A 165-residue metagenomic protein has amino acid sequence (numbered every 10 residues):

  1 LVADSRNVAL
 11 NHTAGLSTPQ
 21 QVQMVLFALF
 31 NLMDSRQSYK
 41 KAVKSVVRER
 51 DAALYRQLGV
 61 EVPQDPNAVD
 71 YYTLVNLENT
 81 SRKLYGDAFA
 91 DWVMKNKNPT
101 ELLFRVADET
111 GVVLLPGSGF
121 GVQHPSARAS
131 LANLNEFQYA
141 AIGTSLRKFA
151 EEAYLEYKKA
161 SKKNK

Functional and structural regions predicted by a protein language model:
L1-K165: PLP-dependent class I/II
